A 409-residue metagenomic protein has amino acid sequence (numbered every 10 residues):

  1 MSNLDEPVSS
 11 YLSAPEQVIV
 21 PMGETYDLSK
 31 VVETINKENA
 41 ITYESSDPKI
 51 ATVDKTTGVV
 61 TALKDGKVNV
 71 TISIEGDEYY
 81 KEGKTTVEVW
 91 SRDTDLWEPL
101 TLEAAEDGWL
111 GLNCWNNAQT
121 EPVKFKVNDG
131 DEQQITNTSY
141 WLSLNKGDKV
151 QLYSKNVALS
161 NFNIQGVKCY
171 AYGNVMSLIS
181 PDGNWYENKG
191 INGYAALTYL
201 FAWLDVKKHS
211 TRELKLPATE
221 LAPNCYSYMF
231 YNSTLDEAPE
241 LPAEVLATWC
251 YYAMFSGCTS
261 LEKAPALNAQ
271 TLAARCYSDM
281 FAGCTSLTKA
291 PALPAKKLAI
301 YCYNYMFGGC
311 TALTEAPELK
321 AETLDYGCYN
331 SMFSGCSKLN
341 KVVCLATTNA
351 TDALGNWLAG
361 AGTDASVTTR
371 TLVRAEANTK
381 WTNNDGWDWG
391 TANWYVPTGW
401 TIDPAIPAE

Functional and structural regions predicted by a protein language model:
M1-L4, W90-E409: Solvent-exposed loop and capping/linker segments of extracellular ligand-binding repeat ectodomains
S2-D93: Extracytoplasmic soluble-region selector
